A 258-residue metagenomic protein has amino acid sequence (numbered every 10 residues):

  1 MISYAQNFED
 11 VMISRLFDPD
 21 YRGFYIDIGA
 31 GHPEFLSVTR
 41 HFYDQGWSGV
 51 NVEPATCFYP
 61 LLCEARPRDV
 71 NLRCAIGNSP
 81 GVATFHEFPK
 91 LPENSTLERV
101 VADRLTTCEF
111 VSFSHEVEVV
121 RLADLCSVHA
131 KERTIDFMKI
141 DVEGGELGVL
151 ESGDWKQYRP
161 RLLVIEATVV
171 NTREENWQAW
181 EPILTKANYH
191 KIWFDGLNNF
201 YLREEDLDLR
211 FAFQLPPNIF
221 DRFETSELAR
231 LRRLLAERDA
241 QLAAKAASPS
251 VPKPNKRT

Functional and structural regions predicted by a protein language model:
M1-T258: Phosphate/nucleotide-binding beta-alpha loop and adjacent structural elements of enzyme active sites
